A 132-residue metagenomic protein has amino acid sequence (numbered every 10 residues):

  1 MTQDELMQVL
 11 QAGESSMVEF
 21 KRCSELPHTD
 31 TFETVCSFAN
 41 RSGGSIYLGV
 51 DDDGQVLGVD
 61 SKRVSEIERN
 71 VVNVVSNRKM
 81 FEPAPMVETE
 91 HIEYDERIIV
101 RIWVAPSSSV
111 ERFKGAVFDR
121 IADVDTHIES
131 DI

Functional and structural regions predicted by a protein language model:
M1-I132: Conserved N-terminal catalytic/coupling substructures associated with nucleotide/phosphate chemistry
